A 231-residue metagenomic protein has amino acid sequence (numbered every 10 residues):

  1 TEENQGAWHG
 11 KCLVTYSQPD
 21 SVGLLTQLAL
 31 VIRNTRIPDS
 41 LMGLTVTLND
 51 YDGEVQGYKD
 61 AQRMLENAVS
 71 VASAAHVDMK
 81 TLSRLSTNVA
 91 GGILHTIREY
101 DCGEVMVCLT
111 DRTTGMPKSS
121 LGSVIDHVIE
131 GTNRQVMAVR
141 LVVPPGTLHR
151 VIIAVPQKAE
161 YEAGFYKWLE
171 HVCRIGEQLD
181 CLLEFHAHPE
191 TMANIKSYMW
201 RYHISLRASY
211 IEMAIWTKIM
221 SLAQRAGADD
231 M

Functional and structural regions predicted by a protein language model:
T1, L28, R98-T147, Q224-M231: Gly/Ser-rich helix-loop-strand patches that form or flank binding pockets for ribonucleotide-derived cofactors
E2-G6: Short, highly charged, low-complexity non-transmembrane loops/tails of multi-pass membrane proteins
A7-D60, L82, R150-Y210: Small/aliphatic-rich secondary-structure junction motif
L25, V89-A90, L121, F165-L169 (+1 more regions): Amphipathic coiled-coil/heptad-repeat helices and related helical stalk/stem segments that mediate oligomerization
I37-D39, V77, C102, R134 (+1 more regions): Short glycine/serine/threonine/alanine-rich loop segments
M42, T47, E54-E66, S70-T87 (+3 more regions): Soluble catalytic regions of membrane-associated enzymes that act on cell-envelope and secretory-pathway components
A75-V105, Y202-M231: Structural beta-alpha unit
V89, I93, I97, V124-E130 (+6 more regions): ATP/nucleotide-binding catalytic cores
